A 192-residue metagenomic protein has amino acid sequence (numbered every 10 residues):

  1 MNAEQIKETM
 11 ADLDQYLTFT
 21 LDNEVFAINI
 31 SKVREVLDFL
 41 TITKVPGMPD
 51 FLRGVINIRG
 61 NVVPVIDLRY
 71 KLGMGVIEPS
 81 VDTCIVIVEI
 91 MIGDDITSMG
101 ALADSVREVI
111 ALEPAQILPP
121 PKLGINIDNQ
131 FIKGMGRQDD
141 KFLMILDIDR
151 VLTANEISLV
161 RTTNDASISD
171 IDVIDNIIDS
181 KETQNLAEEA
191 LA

Functional and structural regions predicted by a protein language model:
M1-A192: An acidic, low-aromatic, low-complexity terminal/linker signal
